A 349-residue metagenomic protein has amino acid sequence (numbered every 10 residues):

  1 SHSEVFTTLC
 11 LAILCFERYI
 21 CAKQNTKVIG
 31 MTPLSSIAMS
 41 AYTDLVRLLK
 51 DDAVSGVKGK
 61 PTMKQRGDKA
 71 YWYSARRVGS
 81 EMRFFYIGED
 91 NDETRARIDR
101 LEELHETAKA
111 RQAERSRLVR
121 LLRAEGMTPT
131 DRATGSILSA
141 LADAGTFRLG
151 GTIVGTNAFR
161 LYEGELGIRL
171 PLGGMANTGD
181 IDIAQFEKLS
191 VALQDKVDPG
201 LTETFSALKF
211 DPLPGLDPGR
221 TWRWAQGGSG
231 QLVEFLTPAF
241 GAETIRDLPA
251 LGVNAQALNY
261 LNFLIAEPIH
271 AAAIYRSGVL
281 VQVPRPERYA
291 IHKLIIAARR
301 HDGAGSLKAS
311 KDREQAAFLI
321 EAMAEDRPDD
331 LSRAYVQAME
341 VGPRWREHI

Functional and structural regions predicted by a protein language model:
H2-A70, R77-I349: Compositionally biased terminal segments of proteins
